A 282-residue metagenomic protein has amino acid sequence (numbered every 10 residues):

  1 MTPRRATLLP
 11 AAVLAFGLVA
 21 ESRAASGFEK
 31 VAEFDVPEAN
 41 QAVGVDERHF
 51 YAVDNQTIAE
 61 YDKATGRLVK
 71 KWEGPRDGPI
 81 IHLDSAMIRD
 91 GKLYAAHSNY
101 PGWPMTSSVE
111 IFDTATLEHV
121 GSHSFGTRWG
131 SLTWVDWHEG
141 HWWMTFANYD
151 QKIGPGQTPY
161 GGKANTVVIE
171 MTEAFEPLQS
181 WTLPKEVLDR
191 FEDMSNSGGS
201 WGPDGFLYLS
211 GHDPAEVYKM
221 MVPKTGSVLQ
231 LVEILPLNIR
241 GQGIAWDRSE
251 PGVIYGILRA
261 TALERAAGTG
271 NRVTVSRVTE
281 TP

Functional and structural regions predicted by a protein language model:
V31-P37, E73-G78, H123-R128, W181-E192 (+1 more regions): Surface loop/turn motifs at the tips and blade-to-blade linkers of beta-strand repeat domains
V31-Q56, H82: Beta-strand-rich domains and repeat architectures in extracellular enzymes and scaffolds, especially beta-propellers
P37-G44, P79-M87, R128-W137, F191-G198 (+1 more regions): Repeated scaffold domains used in trafficking and secretory/extracellular systems, primarily beta-propellers
H49-A52, L93-Y94, W142-T145, F206-L209 (+1 more regions): Conserved beta-propeller blade signature
R67-Y100, T106: Blade-loop segments of beta-propeller domains
A96-T106, T145-A164, A260-V275: Short, conserved, GDST-rich strand-edge loop motifs in beta-rich repeat architectures
T106-A115, Y160-F175, K219-P223, G270-P282: Beta-propeller blade signature
E186-V222: Loop/turn-rich, solvent-exposed surfaces of beta-rich toroidal or solenoidal domains
